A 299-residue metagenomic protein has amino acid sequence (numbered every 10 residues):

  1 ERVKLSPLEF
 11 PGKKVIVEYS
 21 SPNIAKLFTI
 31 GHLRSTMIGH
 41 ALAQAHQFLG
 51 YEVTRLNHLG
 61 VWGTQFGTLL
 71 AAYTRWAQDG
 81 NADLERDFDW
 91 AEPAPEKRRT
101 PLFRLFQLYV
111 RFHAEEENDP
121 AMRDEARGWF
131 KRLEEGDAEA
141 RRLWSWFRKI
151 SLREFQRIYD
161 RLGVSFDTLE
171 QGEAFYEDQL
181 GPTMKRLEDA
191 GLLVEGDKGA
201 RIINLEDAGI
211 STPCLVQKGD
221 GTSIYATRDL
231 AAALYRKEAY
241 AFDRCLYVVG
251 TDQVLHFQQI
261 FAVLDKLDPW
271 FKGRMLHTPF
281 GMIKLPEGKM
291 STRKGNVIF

Functional and structural regions predicted by a protein language model:
E1-F299: NTP-dependent nucleotidyl-transfer catalytic core
